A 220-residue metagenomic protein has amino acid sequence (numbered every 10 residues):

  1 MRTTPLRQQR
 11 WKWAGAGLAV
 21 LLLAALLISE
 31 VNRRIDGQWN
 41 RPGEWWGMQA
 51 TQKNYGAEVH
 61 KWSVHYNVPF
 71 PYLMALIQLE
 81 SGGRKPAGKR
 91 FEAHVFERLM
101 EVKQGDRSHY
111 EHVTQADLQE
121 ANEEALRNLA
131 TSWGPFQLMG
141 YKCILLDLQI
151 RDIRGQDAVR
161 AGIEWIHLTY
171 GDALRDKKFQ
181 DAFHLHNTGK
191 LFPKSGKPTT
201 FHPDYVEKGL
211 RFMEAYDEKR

Functional and structural regions predicted by a protein language model:
R2-L22, L27-E30: N-terminal Sec-pathway targeting helices
N32-R220: Catalytic glycan-binding domains that act on GlcNAc-containing polysaccharides
